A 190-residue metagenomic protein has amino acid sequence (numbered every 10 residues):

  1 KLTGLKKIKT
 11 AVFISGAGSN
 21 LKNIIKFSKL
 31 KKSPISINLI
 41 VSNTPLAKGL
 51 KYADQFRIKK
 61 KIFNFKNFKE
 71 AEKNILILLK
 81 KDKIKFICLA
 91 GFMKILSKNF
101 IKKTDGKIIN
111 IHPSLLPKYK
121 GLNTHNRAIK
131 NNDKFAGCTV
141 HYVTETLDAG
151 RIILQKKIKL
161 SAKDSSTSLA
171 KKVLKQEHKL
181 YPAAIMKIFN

Functional and structural regions predicted by a protein language model:
K1-N190: One-carbon transfer enzymes
